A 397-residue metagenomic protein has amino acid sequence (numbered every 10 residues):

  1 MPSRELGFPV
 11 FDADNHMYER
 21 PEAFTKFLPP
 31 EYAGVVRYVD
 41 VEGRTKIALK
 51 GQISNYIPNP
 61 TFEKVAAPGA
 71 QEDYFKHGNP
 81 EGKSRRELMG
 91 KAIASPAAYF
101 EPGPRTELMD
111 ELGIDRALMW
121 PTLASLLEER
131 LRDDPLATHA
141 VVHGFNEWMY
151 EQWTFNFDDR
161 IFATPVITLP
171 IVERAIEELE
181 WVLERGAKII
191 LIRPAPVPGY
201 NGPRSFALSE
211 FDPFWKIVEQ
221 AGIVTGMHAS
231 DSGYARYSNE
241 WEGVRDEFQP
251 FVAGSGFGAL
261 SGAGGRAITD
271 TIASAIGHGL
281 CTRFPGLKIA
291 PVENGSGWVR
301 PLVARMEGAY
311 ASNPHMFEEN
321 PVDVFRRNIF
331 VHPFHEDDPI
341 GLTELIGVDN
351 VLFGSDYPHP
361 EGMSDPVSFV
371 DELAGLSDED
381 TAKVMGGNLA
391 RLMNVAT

Functional and structural regions predicted by a protein language model:
M1-F11, R20-P96, F100-R116, G144-F155 (+8 more regions): Mid-to-C-terminal alpha-helical segments outside catalytic/metal-binding sites
F11-Y18, G226-A229: Histidine-centered catalytic micro-motifs
H16, P170-I171, P358-H359: Glycine-/small-residue-rich active-site loops that bind phosphorylated ligands and cofactors
L88-A97, E107-L131, R160-I167, K188-A195: Divalent metal-dependent hydrolysis catalytic cores, especially in the metallo-beta-lactamase
W120-A124, D231-G233, Y357-H359: Short glycine-enriched loops at secondary-structure junctions
E129-R132, S261, V367: Short acidic, glycine/proline-rich loop/turn micro-motifs
R130-P135, G144: Carboxylate/His-rich catalytic cores and anion/metal-binding grooves
A140, W153-T154, D159-F162, I167 (+4 more regions): Catalytic pocket-lining loop regions of alpha/beta-barrel enzymes, especially the amidohydrolase/enolase/GH5 lineages
